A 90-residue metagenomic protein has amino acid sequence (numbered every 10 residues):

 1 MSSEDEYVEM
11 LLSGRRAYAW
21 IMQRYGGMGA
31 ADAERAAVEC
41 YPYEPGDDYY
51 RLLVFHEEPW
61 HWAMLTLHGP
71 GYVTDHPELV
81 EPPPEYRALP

Functional and structural regions predicted by a protein language model:
M1-P90: C-terminal alpha-helical interaction appendages
